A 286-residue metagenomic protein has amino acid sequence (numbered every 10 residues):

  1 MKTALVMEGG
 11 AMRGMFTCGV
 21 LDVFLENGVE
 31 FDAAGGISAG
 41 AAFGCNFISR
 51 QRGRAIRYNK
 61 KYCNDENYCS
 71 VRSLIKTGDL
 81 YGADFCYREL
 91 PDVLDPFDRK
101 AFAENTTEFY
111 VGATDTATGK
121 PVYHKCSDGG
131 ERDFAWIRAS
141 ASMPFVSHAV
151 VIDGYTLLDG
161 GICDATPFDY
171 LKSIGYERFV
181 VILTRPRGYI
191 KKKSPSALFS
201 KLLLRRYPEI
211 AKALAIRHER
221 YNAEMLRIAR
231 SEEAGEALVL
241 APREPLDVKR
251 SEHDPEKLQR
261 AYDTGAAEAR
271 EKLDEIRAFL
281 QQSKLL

Functional and structural regions predicted by a protein language model:
M1-I37, C45-L286: Patatin-like phospholipase
